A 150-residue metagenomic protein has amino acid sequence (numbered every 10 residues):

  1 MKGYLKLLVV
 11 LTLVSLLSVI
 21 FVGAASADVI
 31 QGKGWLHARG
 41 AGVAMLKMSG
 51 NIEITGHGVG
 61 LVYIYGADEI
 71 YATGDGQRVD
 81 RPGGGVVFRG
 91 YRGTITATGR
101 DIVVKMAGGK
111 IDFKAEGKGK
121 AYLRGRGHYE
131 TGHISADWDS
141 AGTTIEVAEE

Functional and structural regions predicted by a protein language model:
M1-T12: Bacterial N-terminal signal peptides that target proteins for export
V10-I20: Bacterial N-terminal signal peptides
V19-V22, R126: Hydrophobic alpha-helical elements and their junctions with loops/disorder across both membrane and soluble proteins
F21-A24, T94: Short, intrinsically disordered, low-complexity terminal segments
A25-V62, G66-D68, W138-E149: N-terminal segment immediately downstream of the Sec signal-peptide cleavage site in secreted/extracellular proteins
G42-Y129: Predominantly extracellular/secreted and cell-surface proteins with exposed, flexible low-complexity segments
Y122-E150: Edge beta-strand at a domain terminus
